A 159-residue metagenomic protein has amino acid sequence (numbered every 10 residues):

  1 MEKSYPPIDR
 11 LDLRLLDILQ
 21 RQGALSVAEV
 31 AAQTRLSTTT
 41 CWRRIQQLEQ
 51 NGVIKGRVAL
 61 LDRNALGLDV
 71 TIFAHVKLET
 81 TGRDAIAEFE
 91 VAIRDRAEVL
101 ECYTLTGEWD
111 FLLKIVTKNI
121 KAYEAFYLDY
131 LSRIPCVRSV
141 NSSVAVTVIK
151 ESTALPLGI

Functional and structural regions predicted by a protein language model:
M1-I159: A compositional/biophysical signature of low hydrophobicity enriched in polar/charged and small residues
